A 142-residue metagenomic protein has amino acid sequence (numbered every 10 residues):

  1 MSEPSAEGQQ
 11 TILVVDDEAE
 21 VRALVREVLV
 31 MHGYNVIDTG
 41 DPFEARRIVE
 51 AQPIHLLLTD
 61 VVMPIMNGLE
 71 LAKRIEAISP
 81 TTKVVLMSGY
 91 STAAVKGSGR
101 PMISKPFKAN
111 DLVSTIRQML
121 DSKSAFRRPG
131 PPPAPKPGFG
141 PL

Functional and structural regions predicted by a protein language model:
M1-L13, R26, K73, T81 (+1 more regions): Non-catalytic signal-transmission and effector/linker regions of two-component phosphorelay proteins
A23-M31: Charged docking surfaces used in two-component/phosphorelay signaling
G33-G40, I48: Short hydrophobic/Thr-rich beta-strand motif most characteristic of the beta2 strand and flanking loop of CheY-like
G40-E44, N67-L71: Acidic catalytic/metal-coordinating carboxylates
D60: Active-site residues of response regulator receiver
M63: Receiver (REC) domain active-site loop signature in two-component systems and cognate sites in sensor histidine kinases
K105: A Lys-centered signature of the CheY-like receiver
